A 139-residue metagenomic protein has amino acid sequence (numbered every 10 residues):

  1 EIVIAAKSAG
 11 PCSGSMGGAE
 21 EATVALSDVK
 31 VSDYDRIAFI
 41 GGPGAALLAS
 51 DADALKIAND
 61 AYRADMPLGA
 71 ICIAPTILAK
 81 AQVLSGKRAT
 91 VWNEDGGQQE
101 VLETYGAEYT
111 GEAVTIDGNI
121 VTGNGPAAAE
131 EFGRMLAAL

Functional and structural regions predicted by a protein language model:
E1-A64, L68, T76-L84, R88 (+1 more regions): Extended, subdomain-level signal for the structured scaffold at the beginning of enzyme domains
K7, I73, E94: Cofactor-binding loop segments of dinucleotide-utilizing enzymes, especially the Rossmann-like FAD- and NAD(P)+-binding
